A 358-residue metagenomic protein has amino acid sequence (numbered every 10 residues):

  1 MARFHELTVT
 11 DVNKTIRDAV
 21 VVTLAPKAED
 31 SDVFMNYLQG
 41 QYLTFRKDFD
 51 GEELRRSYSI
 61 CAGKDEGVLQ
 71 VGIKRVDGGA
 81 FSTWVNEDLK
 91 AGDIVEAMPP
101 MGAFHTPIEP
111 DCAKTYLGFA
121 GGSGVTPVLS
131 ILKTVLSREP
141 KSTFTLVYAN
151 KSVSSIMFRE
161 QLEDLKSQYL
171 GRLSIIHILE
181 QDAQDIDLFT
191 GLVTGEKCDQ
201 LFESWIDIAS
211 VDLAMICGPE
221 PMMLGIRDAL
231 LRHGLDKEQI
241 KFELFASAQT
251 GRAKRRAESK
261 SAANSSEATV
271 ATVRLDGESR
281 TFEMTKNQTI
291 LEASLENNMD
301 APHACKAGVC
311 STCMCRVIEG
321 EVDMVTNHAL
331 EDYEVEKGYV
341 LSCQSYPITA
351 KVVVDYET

Functional and structural regions predicted by a protein language model:
A2-M98, D111-K114, N150-V153, E163 (+1 more regions): Ferredoxin-reductase
K64-G67, E109-K114, E139, P347-E357: Ligand-binding loop in jelly-roll beta-barrel domains
T83-A263, V270-T272: FNR/FR-type flavoprotein reductase catalytic core
H177, G218, L244, V273-L275 (+5 more regions): Active-site proximal loops enriched in glycine and acidic residues that flank catalytic Cys/His/Asp and coordinate
S266-P302, K306-V309: C-terminal accessory/binding modules appended to enzymatic or scaffolding proteins
A293-N297, P302, T312-T358: Iron-sulfur (Fe-S) cluster-binding segments and ferredoxin-like electron-carrier domains, especially [2Fe-2S]
